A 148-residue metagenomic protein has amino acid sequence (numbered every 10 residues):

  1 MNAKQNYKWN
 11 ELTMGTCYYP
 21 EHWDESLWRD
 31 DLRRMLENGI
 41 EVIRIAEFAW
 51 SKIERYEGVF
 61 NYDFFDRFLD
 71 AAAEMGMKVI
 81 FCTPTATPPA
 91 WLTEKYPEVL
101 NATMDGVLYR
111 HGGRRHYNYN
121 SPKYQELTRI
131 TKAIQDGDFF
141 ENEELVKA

Functional and structural regions predicted by a protein language model:
N2-L27, R33-E41: An acidic-aromatic substrate-binding cleft motif
T16-Y19, I53, H116: Conserved short-loop catalytic and cofactor-binding motifs
Y19-P20, Y56-E57, N120: A generic structural signal for short
L27-D30, F64-R67, K123, L127 (+1 more regions): Extracytoplasmic/secreted proteins, especially bacterial periplasmic and envelope-associated proteins
R29-Y109: Aromatic-lined substrate-binding rim segments of carbohydrate-active enzymes
T87-A148: Active-site-adjacent "subsite" loops/lids of carbohydrate-active enzymes
